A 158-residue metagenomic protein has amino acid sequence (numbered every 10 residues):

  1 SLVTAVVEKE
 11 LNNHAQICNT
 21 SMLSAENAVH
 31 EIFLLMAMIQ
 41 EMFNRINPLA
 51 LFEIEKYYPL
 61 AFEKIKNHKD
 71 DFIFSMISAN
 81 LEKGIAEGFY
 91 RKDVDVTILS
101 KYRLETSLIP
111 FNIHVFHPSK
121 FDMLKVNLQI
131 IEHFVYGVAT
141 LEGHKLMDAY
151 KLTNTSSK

Functional and structural regions predicted by a protein language model:
S1-V3: Short amphipathic alpha-helical segment with a characteristic S/N-K-E followed by hydrophobic residues
A5, Q16-L49, S100, N127: Hydrophobic alpha-helical connector segments
V6, E10, H14, L35 (+4 more regions): Hydrophobic/aromatic residues within well-ordered alpha-helical segments
N13, M42-I46, N80, G84 (+3 more regions): A short secondary-structure junction motif
N19, L23, P48-I54, A86-F89 (+2 more regions): Short, flexible helix-adjacent loops and helix caps
N44-S78, E82, A86-F89, D93-I98: Short secondary-structure transition hinges
A79-K83, E87, H117-K158: C-terminal peripheral helix-coil segments that are non-catalytic and often amphipathic
